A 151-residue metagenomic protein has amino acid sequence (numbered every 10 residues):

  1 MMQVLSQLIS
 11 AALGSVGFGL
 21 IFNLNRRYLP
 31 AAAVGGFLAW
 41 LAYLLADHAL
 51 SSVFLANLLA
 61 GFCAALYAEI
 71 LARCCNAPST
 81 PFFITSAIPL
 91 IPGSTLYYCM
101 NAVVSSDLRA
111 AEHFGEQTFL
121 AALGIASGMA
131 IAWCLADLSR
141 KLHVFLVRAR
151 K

Functional and structural regions predicted by a protein language model:
M1-L66, I70-L71, A77-S79, Y98-K151: Alpha-helical transmembrane segments and their membrane-interface boundaries that form or gate the permeation pathway
P78-I88: The feature identifies polytopic integral membrane transport proteins across all domains of life
P89-T95: Proline-centric
